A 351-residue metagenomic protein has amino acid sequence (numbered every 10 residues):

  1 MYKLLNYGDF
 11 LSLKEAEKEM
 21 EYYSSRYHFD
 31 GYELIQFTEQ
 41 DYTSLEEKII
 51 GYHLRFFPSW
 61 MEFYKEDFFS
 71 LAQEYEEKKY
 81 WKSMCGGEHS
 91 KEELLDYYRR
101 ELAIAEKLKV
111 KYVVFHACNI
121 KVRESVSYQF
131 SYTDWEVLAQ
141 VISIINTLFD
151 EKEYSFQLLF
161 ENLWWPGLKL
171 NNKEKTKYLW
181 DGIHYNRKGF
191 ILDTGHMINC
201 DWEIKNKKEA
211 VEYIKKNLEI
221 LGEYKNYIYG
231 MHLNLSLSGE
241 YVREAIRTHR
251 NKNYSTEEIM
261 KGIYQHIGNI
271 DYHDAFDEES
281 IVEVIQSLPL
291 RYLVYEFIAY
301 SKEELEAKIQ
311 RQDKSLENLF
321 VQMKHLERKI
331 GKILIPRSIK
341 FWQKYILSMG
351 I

Functional and structural regions predicted by a protein language model:
M1-D9, D30-L34, K48-L54, V113-F115 (+4 more regions): Hydrophobic faces of well-ordered beta-strands that scaffold small-molecule active sites in alpha/beta enzyme cores
M1-R100, L319-I351: N-terminal pre-domain/capping segments
M1-Y2, Y22, L94-L95, R99-R100 (+3 more regions): Histidine-acidic metal/acid-base catalytic patches
F10-E17, H28-S44, F57-E62, E92 (+6 more regions): Acidic-and-aromatic substrate-binding clefts and catalytic sites of carbohydrate-active enzymes
L11, F63-E66, S70, R123-T133 (+3 more regions): Short, flexible/disordered intra-domain loops and linkers
E21-R26, E39-Y75, R100-K109, N146-E153 (+3 more regions): Acidic (Asp/Glu)-rich catalytic clusters
Y22-L34, V126-L138, I145, N162-W165 (+6 more regions): Residues lining hydrophobic/aromatic ligand-binding pockets adjacent to catalytic sites
G87-G189: Active-site acidic/histidine proton-transfer and metal-coordination neighborhood in alpha/beta enzyme cores
